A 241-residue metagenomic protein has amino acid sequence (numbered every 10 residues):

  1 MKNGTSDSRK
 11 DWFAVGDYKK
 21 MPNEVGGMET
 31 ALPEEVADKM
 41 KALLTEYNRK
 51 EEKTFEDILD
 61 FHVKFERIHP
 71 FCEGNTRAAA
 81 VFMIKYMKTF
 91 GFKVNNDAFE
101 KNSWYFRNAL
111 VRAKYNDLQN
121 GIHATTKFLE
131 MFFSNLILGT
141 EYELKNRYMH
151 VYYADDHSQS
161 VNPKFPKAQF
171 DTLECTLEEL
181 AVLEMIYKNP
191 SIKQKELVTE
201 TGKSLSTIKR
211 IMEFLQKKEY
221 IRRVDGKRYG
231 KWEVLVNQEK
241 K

Functional and structural regions predicted by a protein language model:
M1-K241: FIC/Doc superfamily catalytic core
